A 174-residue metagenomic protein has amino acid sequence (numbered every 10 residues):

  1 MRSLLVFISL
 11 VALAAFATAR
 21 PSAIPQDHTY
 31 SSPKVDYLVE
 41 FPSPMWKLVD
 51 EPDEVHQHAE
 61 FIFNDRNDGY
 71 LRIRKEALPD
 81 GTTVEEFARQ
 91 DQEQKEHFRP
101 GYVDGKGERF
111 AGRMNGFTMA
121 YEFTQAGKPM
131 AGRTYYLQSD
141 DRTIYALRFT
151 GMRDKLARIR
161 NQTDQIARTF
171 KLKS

Functional and structural regions predicted by a protein language model:
M1-L4: Positively charged n-region of N-terminal signal peptides that target proteins for export
S9-R20: Hydrophobic h-region of N-terminal signal peptides that target proteins for export in Gram-negative bacteria
S22-H56: N-terminal "mature-domain start" segment
D36, G81-E85, R153, A157-N161: Soluble non-cytosolic domains of exported or imported proteins
V39, R89, E93, N161-R168: Solvent-exposed, polar/charged alpha-helical surfaces in well-ordered, non-transmembrane soluble domains, broadly
P44-K47, T143-S174: Surface-exposed amphipathic alpha-helical segments
D50-Y145, G151: Conserved polar/disulfide-associated segments of primarily extracytoplasmic proteins
